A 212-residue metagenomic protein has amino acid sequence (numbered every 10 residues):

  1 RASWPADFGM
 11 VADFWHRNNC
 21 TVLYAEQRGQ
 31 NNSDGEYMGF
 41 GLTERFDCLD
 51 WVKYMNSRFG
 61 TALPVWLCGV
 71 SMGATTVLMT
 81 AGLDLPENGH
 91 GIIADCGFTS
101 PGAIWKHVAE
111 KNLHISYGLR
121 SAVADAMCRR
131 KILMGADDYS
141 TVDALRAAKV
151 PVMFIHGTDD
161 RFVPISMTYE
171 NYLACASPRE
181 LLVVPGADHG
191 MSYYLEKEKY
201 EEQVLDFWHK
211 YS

Functional and structural regions predicted by a protein language model:
A12-D34: Conserved alpha/beta-hydrolase
M38-F59: Alpha/beta-hydrolase active-site loop
M79-M134: Hydrolase active-site cap/lid region
A147-K149, F154-H156, D160: Short beta-strand/loop motif that positions the catalytic acidic residue of the alpha/beta-hydrolase fold
V150, P164-L173: Short alpha-helix in the alpha/beta-hydrolase fold that links the catalytic acid
T158-V163, G190-M191: Acidic catalytic loop of the alpha/beta-hydrolase fold
Y172-G190, Q203: Catalytic histidine neighborhood in serine/cysteine hydrolases with alpha/beta-hydrolase-type architecture
L195-S212: Catalytic active-site module of serine/aspartate enzymes centered on a nucleophile-bearing elbow/loop
